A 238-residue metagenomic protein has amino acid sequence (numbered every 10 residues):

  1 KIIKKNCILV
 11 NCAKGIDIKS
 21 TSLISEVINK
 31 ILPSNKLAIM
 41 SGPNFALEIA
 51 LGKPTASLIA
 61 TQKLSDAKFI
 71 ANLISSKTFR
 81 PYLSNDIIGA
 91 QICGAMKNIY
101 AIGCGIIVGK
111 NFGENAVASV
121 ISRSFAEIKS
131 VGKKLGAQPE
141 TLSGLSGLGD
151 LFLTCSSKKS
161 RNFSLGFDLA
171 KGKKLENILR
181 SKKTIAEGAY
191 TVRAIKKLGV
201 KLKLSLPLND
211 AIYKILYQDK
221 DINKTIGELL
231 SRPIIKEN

Functional and structural regions predicted by a protein language model:
K1-G52, I70: Rossmann-like NAD(P)(H) cofactor-binding subdomain of soluble oxidoreductases
I2, V27, I31-N35, P54-T141: Internal alpha-helical scaffold of NAD(P)-dependent oxidoreductase catalytic cores
N11, K36-S41, P81-N85, S143-G144 (+1 more regions): General beta-strand structural signal in soluble alpha/beta enzymes
K14-I16, S41-F45, K63, N85-G89 (+4 more regions): Glycine-rich beta-alpha junction loops
S20, Q62, G113, V120 (+3 more regions): Catalytic cores of large soluble enzymes that bind and process phosphate-bearing ligands
K97, C104-V108, K133-S143, G147-N238: NAD(P)-dependent Rossmann-like dehydrogenase/reductase catalytic/cofactor-binding core
